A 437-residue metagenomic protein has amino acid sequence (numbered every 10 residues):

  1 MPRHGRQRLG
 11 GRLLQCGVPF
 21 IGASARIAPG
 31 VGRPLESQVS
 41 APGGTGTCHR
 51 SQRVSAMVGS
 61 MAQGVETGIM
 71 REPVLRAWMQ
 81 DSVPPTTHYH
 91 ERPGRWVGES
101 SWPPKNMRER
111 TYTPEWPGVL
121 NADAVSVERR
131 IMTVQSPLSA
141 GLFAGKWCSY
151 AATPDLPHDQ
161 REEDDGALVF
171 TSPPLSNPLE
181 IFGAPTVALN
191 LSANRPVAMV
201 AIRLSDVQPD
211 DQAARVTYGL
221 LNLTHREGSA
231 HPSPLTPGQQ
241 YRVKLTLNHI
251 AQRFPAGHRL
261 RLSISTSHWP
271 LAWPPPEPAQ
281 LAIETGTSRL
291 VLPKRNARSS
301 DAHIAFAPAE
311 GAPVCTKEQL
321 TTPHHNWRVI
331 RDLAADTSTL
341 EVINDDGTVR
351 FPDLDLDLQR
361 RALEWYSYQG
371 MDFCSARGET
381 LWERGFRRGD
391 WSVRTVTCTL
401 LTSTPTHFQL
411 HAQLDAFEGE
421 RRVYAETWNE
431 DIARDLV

Functional and structural regions predicted by a protein language model:
P2-G5: Short beta-strand/loop motif that positions the catalytic acidic residue of the alpha/beta-hydrolase fold
R8, R12, P42-C48: Alpha-helix capping and helix-loop boundary segments enriched in small/acidic/polar residues
L13-I27: Short alpha-helix in the alpha/beta-hydrolase fold that links the catalytic acid
R26-A41: Catalytic histidine neighborhood in serine/cysteine hydrolases with alpha/beta-hydrolase-type architecture
S37-P42, R50, V54: Active-site-proximal cap/lid insertion segments
C48-V437: C-terminal, loop-rich substrate-recognition/catalytic regions characterized by aromatic stacking residues
